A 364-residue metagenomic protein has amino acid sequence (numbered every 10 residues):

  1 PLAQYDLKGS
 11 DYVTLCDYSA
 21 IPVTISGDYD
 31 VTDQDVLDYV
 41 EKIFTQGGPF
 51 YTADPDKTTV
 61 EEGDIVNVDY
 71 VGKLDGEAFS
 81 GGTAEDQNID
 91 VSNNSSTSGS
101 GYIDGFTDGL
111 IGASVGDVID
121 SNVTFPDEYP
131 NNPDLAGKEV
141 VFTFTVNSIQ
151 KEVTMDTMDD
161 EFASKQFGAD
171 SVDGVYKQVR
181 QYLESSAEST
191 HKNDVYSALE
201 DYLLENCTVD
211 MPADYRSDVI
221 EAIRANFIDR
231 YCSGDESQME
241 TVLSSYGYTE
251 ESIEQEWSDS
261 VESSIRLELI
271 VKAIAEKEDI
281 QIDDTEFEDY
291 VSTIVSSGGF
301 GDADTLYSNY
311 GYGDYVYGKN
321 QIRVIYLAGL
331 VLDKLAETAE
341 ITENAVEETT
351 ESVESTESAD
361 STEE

Functional and structural regions predicted by a protein language model:
P1-E364: FKBP-type peptidyl-prolyl cis-trans isomerases
